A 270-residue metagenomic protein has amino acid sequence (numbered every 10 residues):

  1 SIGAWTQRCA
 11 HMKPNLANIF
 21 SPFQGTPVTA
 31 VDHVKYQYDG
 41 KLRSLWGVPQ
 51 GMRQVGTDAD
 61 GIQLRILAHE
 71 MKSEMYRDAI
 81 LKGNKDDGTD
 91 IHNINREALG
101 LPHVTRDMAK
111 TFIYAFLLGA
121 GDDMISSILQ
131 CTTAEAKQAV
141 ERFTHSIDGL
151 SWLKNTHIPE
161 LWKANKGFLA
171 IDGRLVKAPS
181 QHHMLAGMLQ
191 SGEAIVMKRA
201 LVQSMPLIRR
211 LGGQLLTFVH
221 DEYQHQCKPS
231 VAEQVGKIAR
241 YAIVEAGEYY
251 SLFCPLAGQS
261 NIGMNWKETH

Functional and structural regions predicted by a protein language model:
S1-H103, E160-Q224, K237-A246: Acidic, glycine-rich two-metal-ion catalytic cores of nucleic acid-processing enzymes
A59-Q63, F116, E193, P229 (+1 more regions): Short, flexible loop/turn elements at secondary-structure junctions
L101-V104, C131, L252: Helix N-cap/coil-helix junction residues
T105-A109, A136: Membrane-interface starts of transmembrane alpha-helices
M108-L118: Short, amphipathic alpha-helical "recognition" segments used to contact nucleic acids or chromatin
G121-C131, Y223-R240: Catalytic palm subdomain of template-directed nucleic-acid polymerases, centered on the conserved carboxylate motif
L129-A139: Short, basic interhelical loop/turn and adjoining N-cap of the next helix at nucleic-acid- or acidic-partner-contacting
F143-N155, S230-H270: Polymerase palm active-site segment centered on the conserved acidic dipeptide of motif C
